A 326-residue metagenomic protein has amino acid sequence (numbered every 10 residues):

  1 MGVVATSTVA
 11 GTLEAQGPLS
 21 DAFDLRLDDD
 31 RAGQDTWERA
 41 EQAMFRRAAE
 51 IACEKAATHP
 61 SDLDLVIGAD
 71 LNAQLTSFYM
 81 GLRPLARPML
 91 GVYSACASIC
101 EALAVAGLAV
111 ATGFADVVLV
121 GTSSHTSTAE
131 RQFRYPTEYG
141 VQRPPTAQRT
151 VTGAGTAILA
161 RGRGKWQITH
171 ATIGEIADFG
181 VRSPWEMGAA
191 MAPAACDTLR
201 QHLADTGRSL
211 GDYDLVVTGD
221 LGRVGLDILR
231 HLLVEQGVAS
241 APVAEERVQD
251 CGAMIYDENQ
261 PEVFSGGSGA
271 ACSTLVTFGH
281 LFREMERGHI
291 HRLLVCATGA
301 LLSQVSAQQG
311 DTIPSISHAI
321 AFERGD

Functional and structural regions predicted by a protein language model:
M1-D29, A43, R47, A111 (+7 more regions): Cys-dependent condensing catalytic cores that perform Claisen condensation/acyl-transfer in fatty-acid/polyketide
M1-E38, P136-Q201, D205-R208, P242-F264 (+2 more regions): Condensing-enzyme catalytic core mediating Claisen C-C bond formation in acyl metabolism
M1-I67, L71-F78, P84, A194-G211 (+5 more regions): Conserved active-site "lid/cap" helical segment
V4, G68-A69, V118-S124, L159 (+1 more regions): Short beta-strand segments
E38-E41, I67, P88-C100, A147-R149 (+1 more regions): Active-site nucleophile and cofactor-binding loops and adjacent substrate-binding regions of central metabolic enzymes
R46, Y93-V120, A157-L159, S268-H289: Active-site-proximal alpha-helical scaffold in enzymes
A69-Q74, C96-A97, T122-T128, G174-E175 (+2 more regions): Acidic, glycine-rich active-site loops and adjacent beta-strand->loop/helix elements that engage anionic groups
Y79-R131, Y135-P145: A generic, well-ordered mixed alpha/beta core segment in the N-terminal half of proteins
